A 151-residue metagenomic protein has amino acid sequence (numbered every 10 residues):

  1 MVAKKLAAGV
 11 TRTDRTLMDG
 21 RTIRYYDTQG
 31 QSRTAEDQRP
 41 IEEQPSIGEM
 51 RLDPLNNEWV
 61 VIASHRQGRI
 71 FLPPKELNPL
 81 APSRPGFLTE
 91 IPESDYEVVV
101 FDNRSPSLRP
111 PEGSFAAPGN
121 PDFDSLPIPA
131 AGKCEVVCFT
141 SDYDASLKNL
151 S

Functional and structural regions predicted by a protein language model:
M1-S151: HIT superfamily nucleotide-processing domains
